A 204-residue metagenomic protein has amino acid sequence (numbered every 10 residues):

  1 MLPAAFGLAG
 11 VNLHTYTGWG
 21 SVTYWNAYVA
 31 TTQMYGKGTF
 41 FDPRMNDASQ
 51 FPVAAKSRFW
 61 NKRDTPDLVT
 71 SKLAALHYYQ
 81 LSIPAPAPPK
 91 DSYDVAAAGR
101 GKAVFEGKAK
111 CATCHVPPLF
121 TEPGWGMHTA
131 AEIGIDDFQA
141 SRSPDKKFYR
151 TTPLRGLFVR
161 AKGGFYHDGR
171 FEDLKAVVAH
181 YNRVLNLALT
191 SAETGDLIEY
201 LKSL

Functional and structural regions predicted by a protein language model:
M1-L204: Periplasmic c-type cytochrome electron-transfer domains
